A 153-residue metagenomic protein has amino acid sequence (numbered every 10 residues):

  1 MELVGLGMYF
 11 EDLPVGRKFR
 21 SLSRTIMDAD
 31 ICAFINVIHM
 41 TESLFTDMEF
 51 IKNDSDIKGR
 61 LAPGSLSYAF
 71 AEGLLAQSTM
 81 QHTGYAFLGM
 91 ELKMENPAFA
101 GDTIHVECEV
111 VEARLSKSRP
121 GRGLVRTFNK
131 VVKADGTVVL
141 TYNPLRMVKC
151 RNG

Functional and structural regions predicted by a protein language model:
M1-G89, G153: Hot-dog-fold acyl-thioester-processing enzymes
M1-V15, M94-G153: HotDog/MaoC-like acyl-thioester-processing domains
